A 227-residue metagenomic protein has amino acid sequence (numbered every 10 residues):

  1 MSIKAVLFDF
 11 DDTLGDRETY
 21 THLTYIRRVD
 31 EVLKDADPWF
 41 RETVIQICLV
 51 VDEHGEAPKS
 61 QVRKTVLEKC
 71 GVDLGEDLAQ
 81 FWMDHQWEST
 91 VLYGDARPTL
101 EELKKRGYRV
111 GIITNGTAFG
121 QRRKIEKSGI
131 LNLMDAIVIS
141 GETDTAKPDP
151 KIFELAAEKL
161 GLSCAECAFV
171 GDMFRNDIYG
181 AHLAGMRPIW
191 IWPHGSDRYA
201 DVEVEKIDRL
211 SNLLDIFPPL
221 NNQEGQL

Functional and structural regions predicted by a protein language model:
M1-V6, T19, R97, E101-K104 (+3 more regions): Asp-based, Mg2+/Mn2+-dependent phosphohydrolase catalytic module
S2-P98: N-terminal helical cap/lid subdomain that shapes the substrate entry/recognition surface in HAD-like hydrolases
